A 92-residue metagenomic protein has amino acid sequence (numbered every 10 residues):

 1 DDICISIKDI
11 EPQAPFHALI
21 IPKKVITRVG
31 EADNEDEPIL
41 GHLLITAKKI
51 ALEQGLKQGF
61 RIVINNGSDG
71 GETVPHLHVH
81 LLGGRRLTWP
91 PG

Functional and structural regions predicted by a protein language model:
D1-G92: HIT superfamily nucleotide-processing domains
